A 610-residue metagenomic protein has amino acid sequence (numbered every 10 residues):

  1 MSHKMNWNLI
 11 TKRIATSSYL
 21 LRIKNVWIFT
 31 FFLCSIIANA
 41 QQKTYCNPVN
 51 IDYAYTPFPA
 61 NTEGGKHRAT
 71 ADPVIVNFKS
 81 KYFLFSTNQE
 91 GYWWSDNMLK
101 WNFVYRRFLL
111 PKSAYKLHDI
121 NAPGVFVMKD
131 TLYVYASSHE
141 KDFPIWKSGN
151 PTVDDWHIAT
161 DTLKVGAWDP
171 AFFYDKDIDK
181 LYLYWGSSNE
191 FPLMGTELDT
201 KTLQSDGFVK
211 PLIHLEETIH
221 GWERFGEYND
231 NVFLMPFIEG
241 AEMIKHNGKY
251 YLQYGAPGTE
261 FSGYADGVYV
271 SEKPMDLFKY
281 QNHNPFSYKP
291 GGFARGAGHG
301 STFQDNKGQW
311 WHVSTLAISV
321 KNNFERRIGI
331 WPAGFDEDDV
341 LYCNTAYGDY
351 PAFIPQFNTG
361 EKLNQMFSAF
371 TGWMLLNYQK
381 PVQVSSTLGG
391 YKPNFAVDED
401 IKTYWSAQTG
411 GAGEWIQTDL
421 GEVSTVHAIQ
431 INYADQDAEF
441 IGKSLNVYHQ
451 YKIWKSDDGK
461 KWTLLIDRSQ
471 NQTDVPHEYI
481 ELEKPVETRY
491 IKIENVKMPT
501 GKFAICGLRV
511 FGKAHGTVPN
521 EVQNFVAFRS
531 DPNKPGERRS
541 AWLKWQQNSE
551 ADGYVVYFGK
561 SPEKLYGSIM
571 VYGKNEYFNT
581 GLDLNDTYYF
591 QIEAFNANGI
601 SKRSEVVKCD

Functional and structural regions predicted by a protein language model:
Q41-F233, K245-G292, K307-Q309, T315-G360 (+1 more regions): Beta-rich carbohydrate-recognition and catalytic domains
M194-D206, G360-E399: Predominantly extracellular/luminal regions of secreted and cell-surface proteins, especially disulfide-bonded
D398-I466, P476-Q523, K534, K544-Q546: Aromatic, loop-rich ligand-recognition surfaces of beta-strand-rich domains
W454-K455, E550-I569: Extracellular low-complexity, O-glycosylation-prone stalks/linkers
S469-Q472, S568-K574: Short beta-strand segments within Ig-like beta-sandwich modules, predominantly Fibronectin type-III
V486-T488, A551, N585-T587: Extracellular Ig-like/FN3 beta-sandwich strand-entry sites
F511-E550, L584, N598-D610: Pro/Thr/Ser/Gly-rich low-complexity, intrinsically disordered linker/stalk tracts
N579-I600: Beta-strand-rich modules
